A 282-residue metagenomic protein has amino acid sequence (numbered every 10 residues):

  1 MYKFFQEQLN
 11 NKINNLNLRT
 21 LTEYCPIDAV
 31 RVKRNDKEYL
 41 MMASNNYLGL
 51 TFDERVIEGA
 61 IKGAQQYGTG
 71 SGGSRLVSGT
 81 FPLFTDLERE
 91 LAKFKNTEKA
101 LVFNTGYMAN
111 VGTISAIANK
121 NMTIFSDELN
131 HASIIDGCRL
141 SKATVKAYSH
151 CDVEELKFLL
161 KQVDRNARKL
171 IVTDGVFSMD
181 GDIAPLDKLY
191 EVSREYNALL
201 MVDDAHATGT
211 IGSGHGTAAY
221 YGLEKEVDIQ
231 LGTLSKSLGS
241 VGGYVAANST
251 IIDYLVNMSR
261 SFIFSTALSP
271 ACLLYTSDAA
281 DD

Functional and structural regions predicted by a protein language model:
F4-E7, N14-Y67, A198: N-terminal "arm"/small-domain region of PLP-dependent enzymes with the aminotransferase-like
E58, K62-T105: Conserved N-terminal alpha-helix of the aminotransferase class I/II PLP-enzyme fold
T113-A132: Conserved PLP-anchoring active-site segment centered on the Schiff-base-forming lysine
K120, S141-K142, E226: Short, structured coil segments at secondary-structure junctions
K146, H150-V202: Active-site phosphate-binding strand-loop segment of PLP-dependent enzymes
A219-Y254: Active-site PLP attachment segment
Y275-D282: Conserved small/polar residues in nucleotide/adenosyl-binding loops
